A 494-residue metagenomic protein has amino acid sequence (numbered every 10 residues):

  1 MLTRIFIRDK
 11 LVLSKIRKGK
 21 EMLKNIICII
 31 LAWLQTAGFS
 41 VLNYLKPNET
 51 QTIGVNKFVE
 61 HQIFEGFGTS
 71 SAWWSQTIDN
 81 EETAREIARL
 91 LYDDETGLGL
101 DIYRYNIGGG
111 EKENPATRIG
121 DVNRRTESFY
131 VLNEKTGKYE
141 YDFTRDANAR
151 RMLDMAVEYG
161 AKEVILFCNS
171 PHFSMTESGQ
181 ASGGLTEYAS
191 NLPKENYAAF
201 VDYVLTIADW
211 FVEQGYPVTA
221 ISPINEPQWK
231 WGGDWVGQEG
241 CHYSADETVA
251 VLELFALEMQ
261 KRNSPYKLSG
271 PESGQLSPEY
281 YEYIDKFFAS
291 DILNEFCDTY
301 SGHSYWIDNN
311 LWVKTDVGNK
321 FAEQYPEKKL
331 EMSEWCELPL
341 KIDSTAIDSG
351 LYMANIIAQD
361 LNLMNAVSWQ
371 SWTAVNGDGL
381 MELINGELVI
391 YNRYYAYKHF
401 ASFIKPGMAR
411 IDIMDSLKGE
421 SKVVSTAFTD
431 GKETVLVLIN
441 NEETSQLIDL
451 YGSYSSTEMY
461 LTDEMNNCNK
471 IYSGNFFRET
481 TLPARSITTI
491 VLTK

Functional and structural regions predicted by a protein language model:
I5, K10-K15: Short, positively charged and aromatic/hydrophobic N-terminal segments
T50-T219, P223, E239-Y243, V249 (+1 more regions): N-terminal catalytic cores of secreted or lumenal carbohydrate-active enzymes
T69, G99, V164, I221 (+5 more regions): Conserved, mostly hydrophobic/aromatic
D202-T206, W210-Q214, P227-W335: Active-site neighborhood of glycoside hydrolase catalytic domains
K329-S402, D412-S416: Aromatic/acidic polysaccharide-binding cleft in carbohydrate-active enzymes
S416-S455, R485: Carbohydrate-binding surface patches
G452-N467: Solvent-exposed beta-hairpin/edge-strand motifs
S473-K494: C-terminal beta-strand-rich structural cap/linker in extracellular carbohydrate-active enzymes
